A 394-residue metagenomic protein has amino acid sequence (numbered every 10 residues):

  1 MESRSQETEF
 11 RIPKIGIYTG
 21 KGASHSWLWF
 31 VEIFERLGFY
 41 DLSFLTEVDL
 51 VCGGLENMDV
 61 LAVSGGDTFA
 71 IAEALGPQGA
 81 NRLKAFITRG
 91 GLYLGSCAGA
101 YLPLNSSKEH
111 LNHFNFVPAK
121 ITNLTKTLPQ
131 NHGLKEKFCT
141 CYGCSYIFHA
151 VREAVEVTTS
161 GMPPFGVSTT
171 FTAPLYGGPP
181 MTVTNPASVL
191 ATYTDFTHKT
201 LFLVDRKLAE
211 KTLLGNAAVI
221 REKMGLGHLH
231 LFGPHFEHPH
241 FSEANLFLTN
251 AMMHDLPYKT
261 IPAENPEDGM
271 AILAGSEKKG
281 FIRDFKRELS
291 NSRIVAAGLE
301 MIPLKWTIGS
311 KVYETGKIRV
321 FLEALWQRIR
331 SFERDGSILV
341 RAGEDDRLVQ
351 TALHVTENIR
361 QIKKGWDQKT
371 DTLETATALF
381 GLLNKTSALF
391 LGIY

Functional and structural regions predicted by a protein language model:
M1-I12: Short, basic, low-complexity termini and linkers enriched in Ser/Thr/Gly/Pro that act as targeting/leader peptides
I15-G16: Conserved hydrophobic helix-helix packing surfaces used for dimerization/oligomerization
G22-A23, D67-F69, G99-L102, I121-T122 (+3 more regions): Short, solvent-exposed loop/turn segments at secondary-structure junctions
S24-H110: Helical hinge/lid and interdomain linker segments adjacent to catalytic or ligand-binding clefts that mediate domain
E73-M162: A glycine-rich, often tryptophan-bearing local segment used as a flexible ligand/cofactor-contacting loop or short
L94, N115, S188-L190, H230-F232: Hydrophobic/aromatic beta-strand patches that form the interior of the parallel beta-sheet core in alpha/beta enzyme
E136, T140-G225, G233, E237-H240 (+2 more regions): Catalytic beta-strand/loop cores that center a nucleophilic Ser/Cys/Thr and support acyl-enzyme chemistry
N216, G225-Y394: Extracellular ligand-binding/catalytic regions of CAZymes and related secreted enzymes and adhesion modules
